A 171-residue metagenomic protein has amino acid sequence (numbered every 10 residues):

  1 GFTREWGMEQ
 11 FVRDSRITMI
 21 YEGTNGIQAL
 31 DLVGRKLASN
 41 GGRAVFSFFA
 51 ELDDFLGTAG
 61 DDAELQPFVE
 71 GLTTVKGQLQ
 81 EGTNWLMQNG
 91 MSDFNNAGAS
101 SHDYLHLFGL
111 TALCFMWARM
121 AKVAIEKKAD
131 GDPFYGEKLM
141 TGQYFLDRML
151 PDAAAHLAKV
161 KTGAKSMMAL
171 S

Functional and structural regions predicted by a protein language model:
G1-S47, P133, Y144-S166: Alpha-helix capping/hinge segments and adjacent helical runs
G1-T18, I27-L30, L52-A59, L86-A97 (+1 more regions): Conserved catalytic-core motifs characterized by acidic clusters
K36-S39, D54-S171: C-terminal amphipathic alpha-helical interaction region
